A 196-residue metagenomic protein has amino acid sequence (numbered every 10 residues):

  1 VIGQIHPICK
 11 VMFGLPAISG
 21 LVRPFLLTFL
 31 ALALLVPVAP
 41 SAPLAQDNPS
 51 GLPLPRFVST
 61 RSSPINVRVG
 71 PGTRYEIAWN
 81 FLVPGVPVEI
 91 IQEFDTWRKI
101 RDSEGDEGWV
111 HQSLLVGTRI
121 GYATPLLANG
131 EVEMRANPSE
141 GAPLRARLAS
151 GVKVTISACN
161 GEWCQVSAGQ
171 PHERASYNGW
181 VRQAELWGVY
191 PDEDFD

Functional and structural regions predicted by a protein language model:
V1-V22: N-terminal secretory signal peptides that target proteins for export/translocation
P24-P37: Bacterial N-terminal signal peptides
P43-V69, N80-P84, I91-F94, R101-S103 (+5 more regions): SH3-family beta-barrel domains
Y75-E76, S139-A142: Short, solvent-exposed loop/turn positions at domain surfaces that link secondary-structure elements or cap domain
S103-G105, R174-S176: Glycine-centered tight beta-turn/hairpin loop motif at sheet-sheet or coil-to-beta transitions
